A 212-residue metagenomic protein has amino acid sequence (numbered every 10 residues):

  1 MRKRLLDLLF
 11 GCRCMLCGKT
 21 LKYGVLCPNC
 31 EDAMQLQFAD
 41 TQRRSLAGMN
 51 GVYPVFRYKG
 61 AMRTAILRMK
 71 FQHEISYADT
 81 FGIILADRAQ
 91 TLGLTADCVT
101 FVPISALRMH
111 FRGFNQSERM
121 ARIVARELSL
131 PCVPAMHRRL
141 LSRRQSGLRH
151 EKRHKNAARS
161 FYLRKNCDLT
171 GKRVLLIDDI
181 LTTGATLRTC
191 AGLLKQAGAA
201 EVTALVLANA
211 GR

Functional and structural regions predicted by a protein language model:
M1-D178, T182-R212: Glycine-rich phosphate/pyrophosphate-handling loop used in enzymes and phosphotransfer proteins
